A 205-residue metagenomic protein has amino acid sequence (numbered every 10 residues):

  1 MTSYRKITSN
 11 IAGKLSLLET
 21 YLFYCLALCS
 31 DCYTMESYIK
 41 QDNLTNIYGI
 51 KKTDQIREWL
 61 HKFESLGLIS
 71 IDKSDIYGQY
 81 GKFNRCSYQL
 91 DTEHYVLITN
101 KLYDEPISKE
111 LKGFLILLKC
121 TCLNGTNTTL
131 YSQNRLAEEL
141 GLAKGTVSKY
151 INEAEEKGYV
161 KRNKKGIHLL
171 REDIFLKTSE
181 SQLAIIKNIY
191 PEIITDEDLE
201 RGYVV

Functional and structural regions predicted by a protein language model:
M1-V205: Electropositive, intrinsically flexible nucleic-acid-contacting patches
